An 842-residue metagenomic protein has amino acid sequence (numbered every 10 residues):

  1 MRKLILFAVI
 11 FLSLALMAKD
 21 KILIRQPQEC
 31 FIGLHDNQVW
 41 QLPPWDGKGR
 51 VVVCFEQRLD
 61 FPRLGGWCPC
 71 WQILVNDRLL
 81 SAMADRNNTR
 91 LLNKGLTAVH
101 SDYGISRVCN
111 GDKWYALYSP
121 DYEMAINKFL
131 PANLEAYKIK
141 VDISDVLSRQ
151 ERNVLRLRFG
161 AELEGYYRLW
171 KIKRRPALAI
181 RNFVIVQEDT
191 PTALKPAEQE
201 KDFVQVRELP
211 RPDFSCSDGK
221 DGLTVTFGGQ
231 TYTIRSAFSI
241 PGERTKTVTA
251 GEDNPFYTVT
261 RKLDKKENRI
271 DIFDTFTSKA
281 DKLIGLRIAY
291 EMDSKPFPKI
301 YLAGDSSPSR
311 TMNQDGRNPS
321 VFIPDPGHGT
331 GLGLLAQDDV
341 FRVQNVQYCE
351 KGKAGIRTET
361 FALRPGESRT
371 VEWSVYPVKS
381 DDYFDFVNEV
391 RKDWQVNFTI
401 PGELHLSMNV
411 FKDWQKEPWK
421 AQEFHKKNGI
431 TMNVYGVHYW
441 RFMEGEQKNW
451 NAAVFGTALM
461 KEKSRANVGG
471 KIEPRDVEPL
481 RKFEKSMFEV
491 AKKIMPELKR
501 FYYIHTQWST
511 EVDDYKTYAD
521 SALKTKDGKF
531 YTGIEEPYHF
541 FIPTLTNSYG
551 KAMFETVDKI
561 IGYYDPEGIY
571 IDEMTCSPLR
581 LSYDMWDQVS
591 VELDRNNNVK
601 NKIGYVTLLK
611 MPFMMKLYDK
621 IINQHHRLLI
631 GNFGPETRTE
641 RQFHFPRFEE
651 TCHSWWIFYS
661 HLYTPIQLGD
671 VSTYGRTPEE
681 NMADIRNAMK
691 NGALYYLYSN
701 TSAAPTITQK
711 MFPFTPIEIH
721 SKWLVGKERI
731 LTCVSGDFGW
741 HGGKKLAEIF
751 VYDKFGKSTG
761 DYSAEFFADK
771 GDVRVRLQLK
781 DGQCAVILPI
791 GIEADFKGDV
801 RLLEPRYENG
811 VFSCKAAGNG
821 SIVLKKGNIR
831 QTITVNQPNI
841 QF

Functional and structural regions predicted by a protein language model:
K19-E200, C814, I822-K826: Beta-strand-rich recognition domains
P191-C216, K220-F238, R244-Q347: Polysaccharide-binding surfaces and accessory modules of carbohydrate-active proteins
T226, I234-R235, S239-P241, T249-D253 (+7 more regions): Beta-strand-rich recognition/accessory modules
I270-S278, R729-S735, F812-A816: Short, well-ordered beta-strand segments enriched in hydrophobic/aromatic residues
G366-T370, V606-Y807: Active-site-proximal substrate-binding groove within the catalytic cores of carbohydrate-active enzymes
E372-A466, G470-K471, M495-P496: An acidic-aromatic substrate-binding cleft motif
N451-Y564: Active-site-adjacent "subsite" loops/lids of carbohydrate-active enzymes
S548-T639: Active-site neighborhood of glycoside hydrolase catalytic domains
